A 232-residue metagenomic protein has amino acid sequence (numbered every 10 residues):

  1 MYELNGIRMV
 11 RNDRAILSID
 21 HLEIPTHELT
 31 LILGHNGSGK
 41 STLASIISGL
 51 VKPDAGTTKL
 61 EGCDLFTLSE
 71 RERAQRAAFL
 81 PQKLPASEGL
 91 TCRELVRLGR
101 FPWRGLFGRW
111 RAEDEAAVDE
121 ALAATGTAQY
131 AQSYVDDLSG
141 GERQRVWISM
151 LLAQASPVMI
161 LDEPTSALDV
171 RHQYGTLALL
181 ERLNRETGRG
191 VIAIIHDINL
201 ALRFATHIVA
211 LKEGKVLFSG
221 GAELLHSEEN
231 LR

Functional and structural regions predicted by a protein language model:
L33-H35: The feature captures the beta-strand-to-loop junction immediately N-terminal to the Walker
S48: Helix-to-loop junction immediately C-terminal to a conserved catalytic motif
G56-D64: Conserved ABC transporter NBD signature motif
R97, A112-Y130: Conserved ABC ATPase "signature" region
R109, Y134-L138, E142: Conserved ABC ATPase signature
M159-E163: Catalytic Walker B motif of ABC-type/P-loop ATPase nucleotide-binding domains
I208-G221: H-loop (His-switch) and adjacent beta-strand-loop-beta switch element of ABC-type ATPase nucleotide-binding domains
